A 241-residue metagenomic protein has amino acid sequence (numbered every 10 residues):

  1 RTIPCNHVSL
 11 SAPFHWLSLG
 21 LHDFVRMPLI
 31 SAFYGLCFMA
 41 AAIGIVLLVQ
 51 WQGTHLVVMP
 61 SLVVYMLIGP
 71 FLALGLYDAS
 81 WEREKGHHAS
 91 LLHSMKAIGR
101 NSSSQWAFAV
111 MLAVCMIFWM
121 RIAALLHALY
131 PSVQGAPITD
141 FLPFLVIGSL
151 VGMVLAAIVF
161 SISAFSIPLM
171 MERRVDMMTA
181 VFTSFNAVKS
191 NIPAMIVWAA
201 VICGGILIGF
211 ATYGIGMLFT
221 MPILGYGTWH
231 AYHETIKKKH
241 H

Functional and structural regions predicted by a protein language model:
R1-H241: Hydrophobic alpha-helical membrane segments
